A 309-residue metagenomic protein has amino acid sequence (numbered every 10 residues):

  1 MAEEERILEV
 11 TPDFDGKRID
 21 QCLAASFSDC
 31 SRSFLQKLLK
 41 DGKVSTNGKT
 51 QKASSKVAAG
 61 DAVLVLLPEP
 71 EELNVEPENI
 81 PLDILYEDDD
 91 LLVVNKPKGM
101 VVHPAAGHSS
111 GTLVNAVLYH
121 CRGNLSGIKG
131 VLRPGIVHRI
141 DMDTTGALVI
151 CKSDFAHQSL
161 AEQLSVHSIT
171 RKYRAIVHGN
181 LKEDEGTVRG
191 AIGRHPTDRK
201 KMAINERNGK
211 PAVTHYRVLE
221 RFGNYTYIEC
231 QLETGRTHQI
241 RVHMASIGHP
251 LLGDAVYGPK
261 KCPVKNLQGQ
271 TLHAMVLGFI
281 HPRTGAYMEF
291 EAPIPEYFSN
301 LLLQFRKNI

Functional and structural regions predicted by a protein language model:
M1-G193, Y297-F305: RNA pseudouridine synthases
T46-N47, H103-P104, C151, M202-A203 (+2 more regions): Thr-Gly-centered strand-to-loop micro-motif
K52-K56, E229, G269: Short, surface-exposed secondary-structure edge patches
I84, V177, H215-V218, L251: Conserved hydrophobic positions within beta-strands
G130-E162, T170, R174, R189 (+2 more regions): The conserved catalytic core of RNA pseudouridine synthases
A203, G253-N266: Short, surface-exposed loop/helix-turn segments at secondary-structure junctions that function as lids/hinges flanking
V264-A274: Active-site-adjacent capping/gating segments
